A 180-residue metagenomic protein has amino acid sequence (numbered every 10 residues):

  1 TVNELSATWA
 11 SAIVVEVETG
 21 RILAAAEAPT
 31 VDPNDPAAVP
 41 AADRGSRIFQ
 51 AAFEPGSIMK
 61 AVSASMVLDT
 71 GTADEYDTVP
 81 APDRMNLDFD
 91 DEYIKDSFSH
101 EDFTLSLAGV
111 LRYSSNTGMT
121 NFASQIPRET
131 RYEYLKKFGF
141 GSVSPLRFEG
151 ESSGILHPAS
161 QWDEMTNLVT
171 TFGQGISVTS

Functional and structural regions predicted by a protein language model:
T1-A10: Conserved, well-ordered alpha-helix/loop/beta-strand core segments that scaffold catalytic motifs
A10-P55, V62-S180: Beta-lactam-recognizing serine transpeptidase/beta-lactamase-like catalytic domain environment
